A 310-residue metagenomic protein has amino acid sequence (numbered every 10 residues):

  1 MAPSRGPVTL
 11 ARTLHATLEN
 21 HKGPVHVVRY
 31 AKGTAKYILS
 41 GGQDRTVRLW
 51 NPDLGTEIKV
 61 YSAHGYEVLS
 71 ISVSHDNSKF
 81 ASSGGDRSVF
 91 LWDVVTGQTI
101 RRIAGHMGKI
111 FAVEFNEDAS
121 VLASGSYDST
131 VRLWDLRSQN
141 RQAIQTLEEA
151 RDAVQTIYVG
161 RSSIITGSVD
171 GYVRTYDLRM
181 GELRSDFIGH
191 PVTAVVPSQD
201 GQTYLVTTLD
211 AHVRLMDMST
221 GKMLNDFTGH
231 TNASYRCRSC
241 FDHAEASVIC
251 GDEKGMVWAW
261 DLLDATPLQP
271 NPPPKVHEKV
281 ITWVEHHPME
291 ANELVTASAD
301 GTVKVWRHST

Functional and structural regions predicted by a protein language model:
M1-R29, T34-Y37: Intrinsically disordered, low-complexity acidic/Ser/Thr/Pro-rich linker and tail segments in large eukaryotic scaffolds
T13-H15, T56-K59, Q98-R101, Q142-Q145 (+3 more regions): A structural motif specific to WD40 beta-propellers
L18-V25, S62-V68, A104-I110, L147-V154 (+3 more regions): WD40/WD-repeat beta-propeller blade N-cap
V28, V47-W50, V89-D93, V113 (+5 more regions): WD40-repeat beta-propellers
V28-A35, I71-N77, E114-S120, I157-S162 (+6 more regions): Loop/turn segments within WD40 beta-propeller blades
S40-D44, S82-D86, S124-D128, G167-D170 (+3 more regions): Conserved strand-to-loop turn within each blade of WD40 beta-propeller repeats
T207, A211, H230-L262: Loop/turn-rich, solvent-exposed surfaces of beta-rich toroidal or solenoidal domains
T282-T310: Blade-level signature of beta-propeller repeat domains, shared across WD40, Kelch, NHL, RCC1 and BNR/Asp-box propellers
